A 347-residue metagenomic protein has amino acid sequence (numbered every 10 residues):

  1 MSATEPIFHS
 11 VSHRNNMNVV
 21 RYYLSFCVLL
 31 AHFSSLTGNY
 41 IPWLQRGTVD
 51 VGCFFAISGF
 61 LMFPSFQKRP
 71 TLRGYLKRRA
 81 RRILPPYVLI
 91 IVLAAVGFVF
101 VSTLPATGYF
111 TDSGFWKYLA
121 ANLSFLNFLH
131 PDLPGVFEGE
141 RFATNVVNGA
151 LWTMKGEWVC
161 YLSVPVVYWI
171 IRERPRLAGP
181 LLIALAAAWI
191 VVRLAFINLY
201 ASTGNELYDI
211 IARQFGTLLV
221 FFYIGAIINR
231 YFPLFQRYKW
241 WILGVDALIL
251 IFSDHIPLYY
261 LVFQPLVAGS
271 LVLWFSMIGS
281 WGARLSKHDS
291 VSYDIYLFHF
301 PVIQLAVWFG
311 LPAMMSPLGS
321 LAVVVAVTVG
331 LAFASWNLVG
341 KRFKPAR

Functional and structural regions predicted by a protein language model:
M1-R14: Short, Lys/Arg-rich, polar N-terminal cytosolic tail immediately upstream of the first transmembrane signal-anchor
A3, D50-R82, P86-F110, V302 (+1 more regions): Juxtamembrane transmembrane-helix termini
S12-M17, N39-V51, F142-G156, F196-F221 (+3 more regions): Interfacial loop-to-helix transition and helix-capping segments at the boundaries of transmembrane helices
S12-Q67, L84-I91, G216, I295-F300: Functionally critical transmembrane alpha-helices in membrane proteins and complexes, commonly lining
F26-S34, A184-N198, G244-I256, W274 (+1 more regions): Aromatic-anchored segments of alpha-helical transmembrane domains
V88-G156, L266-L271, F275: Membrane-interface helix-loop-helix regions
W158-W189, N229-W241, P312-P317: Solvent-exposed interhelical
F222, A247-K341: Alpha-helical transmembrane segments of multi-pass integral membrane proteins
